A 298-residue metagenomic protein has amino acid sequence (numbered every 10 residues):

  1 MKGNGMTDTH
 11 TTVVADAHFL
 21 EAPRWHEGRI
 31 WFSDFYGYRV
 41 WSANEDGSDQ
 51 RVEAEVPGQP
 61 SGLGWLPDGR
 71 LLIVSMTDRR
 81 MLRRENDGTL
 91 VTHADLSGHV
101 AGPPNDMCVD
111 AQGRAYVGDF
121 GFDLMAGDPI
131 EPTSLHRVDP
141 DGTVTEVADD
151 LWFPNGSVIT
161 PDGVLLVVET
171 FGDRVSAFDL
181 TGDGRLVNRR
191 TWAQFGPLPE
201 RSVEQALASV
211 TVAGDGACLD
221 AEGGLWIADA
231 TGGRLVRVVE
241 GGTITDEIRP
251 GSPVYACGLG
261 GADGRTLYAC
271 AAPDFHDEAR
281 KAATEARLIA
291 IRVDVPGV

Functional and structural regions predicted by a protein language model:
G3-D16, R189-R190, R292-D294: A short helix->beta-strand "capping" segment at the edge of beta-propeller domains
V13-R29, V56-S75, R80, G98-A115 (+5 more regions): Beta-rich, blade/repeat-based domains predominating in secreted/periplasmic proteins but also intracellular
S33, V74, G118, V168 (+2 more regions): Residue-level marker for isolated small/hydroxyl-bearing positions within beta-strands of beta-sheet-rich domains
F35-Y36, M76-T77, F122-P132, T170-D173 (+2 more regions): Short, solvent-exposed loop/turn segments at conserved positions within beta-propeller repeat blades
R39-W41, R80-L82, T133-H136, R174-S176 (+2 more regions): A short loop-to-beta-strand structural motif that recurs across blades of beta-propeller domains
R51-E55, V91-D95, T145-D149, L186-G196 (+1 more regions): Beta-propeller fold detector
F178-R185, V293-V298: Short loop/turn segments immediately following beta-strands, especially the blade-tip and inter-blade linker loops
G260-V298: Blade-level signature of beta-propeller repeat domains, shared across WD40, Kelch, NHL, RCC1 and BNR/Asp-box propellers
